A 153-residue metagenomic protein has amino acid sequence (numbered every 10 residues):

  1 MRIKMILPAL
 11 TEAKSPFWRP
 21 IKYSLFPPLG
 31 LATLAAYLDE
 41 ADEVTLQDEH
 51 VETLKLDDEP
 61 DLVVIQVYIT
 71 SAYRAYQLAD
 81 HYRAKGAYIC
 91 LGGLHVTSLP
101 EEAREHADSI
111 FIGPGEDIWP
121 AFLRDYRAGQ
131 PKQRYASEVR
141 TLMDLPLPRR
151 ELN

Functional and structural regions predicted by a protein language model:
M1-N153: Acidic, low-complexity intrinsically disordered segments
